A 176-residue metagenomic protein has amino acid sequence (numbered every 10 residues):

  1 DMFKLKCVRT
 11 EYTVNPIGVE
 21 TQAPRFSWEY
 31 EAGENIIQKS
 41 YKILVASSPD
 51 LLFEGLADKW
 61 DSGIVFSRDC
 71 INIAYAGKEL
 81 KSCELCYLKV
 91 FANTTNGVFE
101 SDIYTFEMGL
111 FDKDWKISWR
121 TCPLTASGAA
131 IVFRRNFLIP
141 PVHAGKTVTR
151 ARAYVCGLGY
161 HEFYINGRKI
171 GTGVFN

Functional and structural regions predicted by a protein language model:
M2-E34, T105-D112: Pro/Thr/Ser/Gly-rich low-complexity, intrinsically disordered linker/stalk tracts
R25, L85-K89, R150: Short, conserved beta-strand segments of beta-strand-rich sandwich/propeller modules, principally
F26, S40-I43, H161-F163: Short beta-strand elements bearing conserved aromatic residues within extracellular beta-rich modules
I36-L85, F91, T95-E100, K116-R120: Recognizes extended acidic, P/S/T-rich segments that occur within or adjacent to Ig-like beta-sandwich modules
Y75-E79, I165-N176: Beta-strand-rich ligand-recognition modules
M108-G128, G145: Low-complexity, Pro/Ser/Thr- and charge-rich linker/hinge segments at domain boundaries
S127-V142: Short beta-strands within extracellular/lumenal beta-sheet-rich domains
F137, H143-G167: Aromatic-lined ligand-binding clefts that engage carbohydrates, nucleic acids, or primary amines
